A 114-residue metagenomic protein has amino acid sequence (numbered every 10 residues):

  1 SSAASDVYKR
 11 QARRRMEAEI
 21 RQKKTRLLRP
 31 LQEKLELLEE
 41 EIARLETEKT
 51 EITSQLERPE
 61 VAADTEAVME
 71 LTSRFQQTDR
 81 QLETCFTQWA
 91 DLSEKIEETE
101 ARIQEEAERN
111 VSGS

Functional and structural regions predicted by a protein language model:
S1-S2: Short, exposed "boundary/linker" segments that immediately precede the start of a downstream structural module
S5-S114: Charged, heptad-repeat coiled-coil alpha-helices that serve as long linker/dimerization "arms" in large NTP-dependent
